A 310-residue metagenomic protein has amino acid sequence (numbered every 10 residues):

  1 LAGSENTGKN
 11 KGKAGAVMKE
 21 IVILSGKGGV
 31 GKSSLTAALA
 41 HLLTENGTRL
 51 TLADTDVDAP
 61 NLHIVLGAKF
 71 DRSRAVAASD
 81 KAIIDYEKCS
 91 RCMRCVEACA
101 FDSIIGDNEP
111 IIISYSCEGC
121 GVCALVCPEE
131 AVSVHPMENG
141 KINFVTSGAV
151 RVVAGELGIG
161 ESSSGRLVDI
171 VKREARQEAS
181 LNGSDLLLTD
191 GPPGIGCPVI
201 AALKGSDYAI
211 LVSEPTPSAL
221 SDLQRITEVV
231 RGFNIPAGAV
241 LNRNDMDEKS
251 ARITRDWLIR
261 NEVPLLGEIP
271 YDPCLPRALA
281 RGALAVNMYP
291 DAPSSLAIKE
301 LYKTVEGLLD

Functional and structural regions predicted by a protein language model:
G12-G15, V229-D310: C-terminal lobe/tail of nucleotide-utilizing enzymes
V17-T44: Walker A (P-loop) phosphate-binding motif
T48-L62, P136-K141: Short beta-strand-centered segment that lines the nucleotide-binding/catalytic pocket of NTP-utilizing
T55-D56, E156-I159, S163, K172-P198: Switch II (G3) loop of P-loop NTPases
V57-A59, G194, T216-S218, N244-E248 (+1 more regions): Conserved nucleotide-binding/hydrolysis micro-motifs of P-loop NTPases
G67-Y86: N-terminal glycine-rich dinucleotide-binding loop that anchors FAD/FMN and/or NAD(P) in oxidoreductases
R94-I112, V122-E138: Iron-sulfur cluster-binding cysteine motifs and their immediate structural context in ferredoxin-like electron-transfer
P198-P217: Inter-motif core of Ras-like GTPase G domains
